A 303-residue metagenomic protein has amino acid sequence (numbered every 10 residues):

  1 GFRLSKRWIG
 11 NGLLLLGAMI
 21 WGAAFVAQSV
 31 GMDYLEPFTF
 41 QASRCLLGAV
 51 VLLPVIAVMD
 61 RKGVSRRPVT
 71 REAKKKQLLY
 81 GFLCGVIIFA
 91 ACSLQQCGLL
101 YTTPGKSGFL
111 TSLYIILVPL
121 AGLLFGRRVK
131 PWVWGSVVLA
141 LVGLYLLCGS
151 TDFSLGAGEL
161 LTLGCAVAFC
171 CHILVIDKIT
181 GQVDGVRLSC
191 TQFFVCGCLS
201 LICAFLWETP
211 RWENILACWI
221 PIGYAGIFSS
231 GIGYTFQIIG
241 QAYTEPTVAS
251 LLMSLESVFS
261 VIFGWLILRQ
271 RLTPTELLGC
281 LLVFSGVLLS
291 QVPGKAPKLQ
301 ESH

Functional and structural regions predicted by a protein language model:
G1-S43, V86, A90, L94 (+3 more regions): Glycine-/small-residue-enriched transmembrane alpha-helix faces in small-molecule transporters and effluxers
L4, R44-L46, L53, A57-R61 (+2 more regions): C-terminal-most transmembrane helix of multi-pass membrane proteins
M19-I20, A24-F25, L53-T111, L146 (+2 more regions): Specific transmembrane alpha-helical segments of multi-pass solute transporters/efflux pumps, especially DMT/EamA
G31, F40, R44, G98 (+8 more regions): Hydrophobic/aromatic residues within transmembrane alpha-helices of multi-pass small-molecule transporters
F38, G48-L52, V118-P119, S154-E208 (+1 more regions): Transmembrane alpha-helical segments that form core, pore/gating elements of small-molecule transporters/exporters
T39-V50, Q96-R127, C165, P246-W265: Specific alpha-helical transmembrane segments that line the substrate/conduction pathway and gating interfaces
S43, S107-L113, I176-G197, S230-L266: Helix-helix packing/entry segments at the starts of transmembrane helices
L52, V129-G149, F169, S200 (+1 more regions): Hydrophobic transmembrane alpha-helices of multi-pass small-molecule transport proteins
